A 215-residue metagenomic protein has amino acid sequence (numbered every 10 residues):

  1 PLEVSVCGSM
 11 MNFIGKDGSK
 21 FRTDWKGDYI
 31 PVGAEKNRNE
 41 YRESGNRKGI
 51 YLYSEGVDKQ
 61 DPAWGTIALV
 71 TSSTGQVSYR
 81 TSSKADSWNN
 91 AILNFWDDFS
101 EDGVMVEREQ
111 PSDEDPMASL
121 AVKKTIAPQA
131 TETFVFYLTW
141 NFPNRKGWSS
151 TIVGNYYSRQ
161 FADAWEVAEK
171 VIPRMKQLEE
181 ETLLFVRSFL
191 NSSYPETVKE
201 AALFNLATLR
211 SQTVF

Functional and structural regions predicted by a protein language model:
L2-F215: Acidic/polar, glycine-enriched structural segments that form the non-catalytic walls/loops of the carbohydrate-binding
